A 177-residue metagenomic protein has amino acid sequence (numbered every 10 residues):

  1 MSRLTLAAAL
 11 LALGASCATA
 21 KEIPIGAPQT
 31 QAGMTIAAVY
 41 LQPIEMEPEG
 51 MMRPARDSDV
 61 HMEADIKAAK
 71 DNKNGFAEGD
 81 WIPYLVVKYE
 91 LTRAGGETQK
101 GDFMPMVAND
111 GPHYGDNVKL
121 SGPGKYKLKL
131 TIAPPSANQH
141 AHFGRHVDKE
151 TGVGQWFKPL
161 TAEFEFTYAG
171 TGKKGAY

Functional and structural regions predicted by a protein language model:
T5-G14: Bacterial N-terminal signal peptides
S16-A20: Sec/Tat signal peptide C-region and signal peptidase I cleavage site
K21-R56: Short, compositionally biased P/S/T/A/G/V-rich stretches that sit at domain boundaries
H61-D80: Short amphipathic, basic-aromatic surface patches that mediate peripheral association with negatively charged
Q99-A108: Solvent-exposed serine/threonine-rich low-complexity stretches and specific carbohydrate-binding patches
A108-G115: Aromatic sugar-binding surface patches on proteins that engage polysaccharides or sugar-phosphate polymers
P112, L120-Y126: Short tyrosine-centred short linear motifs in exposed loops/low-complexity segments
A133-R145: Short acidic/polar inter-strand loop motif in beta-rich domains
